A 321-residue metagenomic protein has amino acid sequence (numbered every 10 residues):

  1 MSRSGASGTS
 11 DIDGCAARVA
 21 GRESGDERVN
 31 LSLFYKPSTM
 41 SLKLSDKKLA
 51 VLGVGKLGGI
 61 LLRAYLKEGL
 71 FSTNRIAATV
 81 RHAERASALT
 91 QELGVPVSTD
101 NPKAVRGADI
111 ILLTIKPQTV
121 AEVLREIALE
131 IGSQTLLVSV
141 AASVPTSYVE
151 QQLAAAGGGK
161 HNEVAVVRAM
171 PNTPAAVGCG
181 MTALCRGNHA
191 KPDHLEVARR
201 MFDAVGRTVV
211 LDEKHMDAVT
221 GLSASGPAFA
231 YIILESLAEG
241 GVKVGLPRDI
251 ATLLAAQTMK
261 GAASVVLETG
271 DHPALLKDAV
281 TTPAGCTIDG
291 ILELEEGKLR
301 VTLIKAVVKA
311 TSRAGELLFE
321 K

Functional and structural regions predicted by a protein language model:
Y35, S41-S45, A256-K321: NAD(P)-dependent Rossmann-like dehydrogenase/reductase catalytic/cofactor-binding core
Y35-G107, C179, V242-V244: NAD(P)+-binding Rossmann beta1-loop-alpha1 motif at the extreme N-terminus of oxidoreductases
L61, A83, L93, N101-L184: Rossmann-like NAD(P)(H) cofactor-binding subdomain of soluble oxidoreductases
S72-R75, S133-T135, N162, D249: Short acidic capping loops at alpha-helix termini that bridge into adjacent secondary structure
I76, A86, A104, V120 (+3 more regions): Small-residue helix-packing motif on alpha-helices
Y148, Q152-A165, M181-V219, Y231-E268 (+1 more regions): Internal alpha-helical scaffold of NAD(P)-dependent oxidoreductase catalytic cores
